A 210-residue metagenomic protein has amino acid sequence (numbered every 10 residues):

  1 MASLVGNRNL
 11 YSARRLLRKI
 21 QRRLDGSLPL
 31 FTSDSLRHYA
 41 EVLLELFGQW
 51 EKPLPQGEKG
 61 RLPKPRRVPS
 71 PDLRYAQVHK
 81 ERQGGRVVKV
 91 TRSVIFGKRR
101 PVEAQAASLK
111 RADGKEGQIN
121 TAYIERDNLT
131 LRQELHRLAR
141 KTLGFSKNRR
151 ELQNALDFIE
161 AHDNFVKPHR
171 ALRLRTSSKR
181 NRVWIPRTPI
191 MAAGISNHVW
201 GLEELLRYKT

Functional and structural regions predicted by a protein language model:
M1-T210: Residue-level recognition of single "structural anchor" positions that define or cap local secondary structure
